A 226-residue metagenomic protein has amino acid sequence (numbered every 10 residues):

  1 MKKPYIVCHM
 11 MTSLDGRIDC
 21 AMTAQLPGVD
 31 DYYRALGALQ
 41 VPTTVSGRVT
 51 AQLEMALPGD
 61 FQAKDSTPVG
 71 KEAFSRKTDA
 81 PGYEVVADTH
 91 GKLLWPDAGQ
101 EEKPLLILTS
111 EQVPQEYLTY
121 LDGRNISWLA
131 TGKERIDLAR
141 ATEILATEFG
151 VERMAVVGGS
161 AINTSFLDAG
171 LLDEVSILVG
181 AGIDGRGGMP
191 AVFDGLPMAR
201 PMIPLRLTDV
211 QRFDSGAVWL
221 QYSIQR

Functional and structural regions predicted by a protein language model:
M1-R226: Enzymes that bind and transform nitrogen-containing heteroaromatic metabolites
